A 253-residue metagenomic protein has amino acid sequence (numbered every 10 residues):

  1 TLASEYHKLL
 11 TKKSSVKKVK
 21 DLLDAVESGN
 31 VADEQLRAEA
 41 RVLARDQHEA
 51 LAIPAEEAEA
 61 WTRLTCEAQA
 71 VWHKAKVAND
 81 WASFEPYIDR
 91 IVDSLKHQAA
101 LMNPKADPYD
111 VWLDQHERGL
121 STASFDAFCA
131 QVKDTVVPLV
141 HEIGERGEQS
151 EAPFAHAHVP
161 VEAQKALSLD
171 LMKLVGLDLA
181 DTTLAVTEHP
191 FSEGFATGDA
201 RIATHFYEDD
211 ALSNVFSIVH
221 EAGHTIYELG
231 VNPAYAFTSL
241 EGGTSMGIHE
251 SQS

Functional and structural regions predicted by a protein language model:
T1-I88: N-terminal helix-rich structural modules
A52-A55, E59, D209, S213 (+2 more regions): Short, solvent-exposed segments of well-ordered alpha helices
W61-S213: Contiguous, non-catalytic segments that form substrate-binding/exosite surfaces or channel walls
N103, F206, S213-P233, E250-S253: Active-site recognition of the HExxH zinc-binding catalytic motif
T183-T204, H224-H249: Conserved catalytic-core motifs characterized by acidic clusters
